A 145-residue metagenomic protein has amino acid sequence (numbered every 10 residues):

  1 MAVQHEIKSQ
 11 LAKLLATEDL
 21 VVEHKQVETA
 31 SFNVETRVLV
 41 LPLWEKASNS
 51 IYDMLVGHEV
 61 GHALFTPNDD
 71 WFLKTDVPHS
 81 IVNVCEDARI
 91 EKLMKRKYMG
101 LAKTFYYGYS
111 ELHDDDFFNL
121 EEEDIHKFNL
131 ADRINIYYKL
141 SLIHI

Functional and structural regions predicted by a protein language model:
M1-I143: Short, functionally important secondary-structure microenvironments
